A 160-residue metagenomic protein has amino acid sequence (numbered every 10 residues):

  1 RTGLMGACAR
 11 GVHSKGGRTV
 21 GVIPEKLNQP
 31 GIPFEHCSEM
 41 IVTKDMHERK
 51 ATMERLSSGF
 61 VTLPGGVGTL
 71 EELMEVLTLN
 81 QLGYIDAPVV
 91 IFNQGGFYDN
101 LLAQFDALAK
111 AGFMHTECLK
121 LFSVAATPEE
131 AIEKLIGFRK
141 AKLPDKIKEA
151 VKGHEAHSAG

Functional and structural regions predicted by a protein language model:
R1-L56, G95-E129, E133-K134, F138-G160: A cross-family phosphate/adenosyl-ligand binding-site feature
T2-A7, G68-E75: Short glycine/serine/threonine-rich phosphate/pyrophosphate-binding segments that cradle anionic phosphate groups
H13-K15, E75-G83: A glycine- and small-aliphatic-rich helix-loop capping segment at beta-alpha/alpha-beta transitions that lines
T43, T62-P64, F92: Thr-Gly-centered strand-to-loop micro-motif
S58, I85-A87, K120: Short glycine-/polar-rich loops that comprise or flank the Walker A/P-loop and associated switch/sensor motifs
F60-L70: Short, glycine-rich nucleotide/cofactor-binding loops
L63, Y84-A87, G95-N100: Glycine-rich phosphate/nucleotide-binding loop
L79-A87, F113-H115: Arginine/glycine-rich "motif VI" loop of SF2 helicases in the C-terminal RecA-like domain
